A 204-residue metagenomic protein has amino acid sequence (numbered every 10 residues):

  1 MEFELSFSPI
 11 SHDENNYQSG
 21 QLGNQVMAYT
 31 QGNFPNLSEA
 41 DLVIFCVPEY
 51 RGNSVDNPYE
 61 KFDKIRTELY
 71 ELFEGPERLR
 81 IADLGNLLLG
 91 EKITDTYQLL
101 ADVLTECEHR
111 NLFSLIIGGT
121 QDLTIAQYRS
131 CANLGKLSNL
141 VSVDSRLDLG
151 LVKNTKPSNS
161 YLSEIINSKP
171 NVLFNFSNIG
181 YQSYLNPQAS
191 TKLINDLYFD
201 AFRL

Functional and structural regions predicted by a protein language model:
E2-I44, R51-L204: Conserved alpha-helical scaffold segments that buttress catalytic/binding sites
